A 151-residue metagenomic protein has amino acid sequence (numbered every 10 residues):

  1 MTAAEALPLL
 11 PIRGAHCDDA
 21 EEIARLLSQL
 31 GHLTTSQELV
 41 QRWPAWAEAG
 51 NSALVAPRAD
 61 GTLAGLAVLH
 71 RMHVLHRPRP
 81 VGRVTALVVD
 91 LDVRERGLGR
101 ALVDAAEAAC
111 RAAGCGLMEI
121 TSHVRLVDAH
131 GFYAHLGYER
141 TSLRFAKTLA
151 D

Functional and structural regions predicted by a protein language model:
M1-A6: Actinobacteria-biased recognition of intrinsically disordered, low-complexity terminal regions
P8, G14-R79, T85, T148-L149: Acetyl-CoA-dependent GNAT
A15, L87-V89, S122: Hydrophobic adenine-recognition pocket in adenosine-nucleotide-binding enzymes
M72, D90, R94, H123: Residue-level recognition of the GNAT/N-acetyltransferase active site
R79-L91, L143: Conserved acetyl-CoA binding element of GNAT-fold acetyltransferases
V93, G97-A105: Conserved acetyl-CoA pyrophosphate-binding loop and the N-cap/start of the following alpha-helix in GNAT-like
R100, G116, V124-S142, K147: Conserved active-site alpha-helix within GNAT-family acetyltransferase domains
V103, C110-S122: Conserved GNAT acetyl-CoA-binding A-motif
